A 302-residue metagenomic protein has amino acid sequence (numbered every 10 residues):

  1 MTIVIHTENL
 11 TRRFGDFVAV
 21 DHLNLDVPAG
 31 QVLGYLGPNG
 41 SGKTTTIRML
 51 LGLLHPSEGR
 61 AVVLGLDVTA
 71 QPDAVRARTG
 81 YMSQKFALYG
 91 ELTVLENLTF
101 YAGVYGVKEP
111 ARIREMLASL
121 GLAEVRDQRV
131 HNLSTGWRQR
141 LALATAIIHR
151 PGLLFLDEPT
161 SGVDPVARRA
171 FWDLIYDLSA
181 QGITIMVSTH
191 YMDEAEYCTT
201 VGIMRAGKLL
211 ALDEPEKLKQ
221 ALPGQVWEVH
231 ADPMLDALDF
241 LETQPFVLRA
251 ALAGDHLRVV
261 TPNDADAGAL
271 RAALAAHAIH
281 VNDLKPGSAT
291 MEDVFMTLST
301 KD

Functional and structural regions predicted by a protein language model:
I3-I5, R12-R205, A211: ABC transporter nucleotide-binding domains
L66-T69, V107, L209, D232-M234 (+2 more regions): Short, surface-exposed acidic/glycine-rich loop or hinge patches that mediate macromolecular interfaces
R76, L117, K219, F295-M296: Conserved protein kinase catalytic domain
N97, R112, E214, A237 (+1 more regions): Hydrophobic alpha-helical segments typical of transmembrane helices and their membrane-interface/capping positions
D173-P262: ABC transporter nucleotide-binding domain
T261-D302: C-terminal coupling/interaction segments
